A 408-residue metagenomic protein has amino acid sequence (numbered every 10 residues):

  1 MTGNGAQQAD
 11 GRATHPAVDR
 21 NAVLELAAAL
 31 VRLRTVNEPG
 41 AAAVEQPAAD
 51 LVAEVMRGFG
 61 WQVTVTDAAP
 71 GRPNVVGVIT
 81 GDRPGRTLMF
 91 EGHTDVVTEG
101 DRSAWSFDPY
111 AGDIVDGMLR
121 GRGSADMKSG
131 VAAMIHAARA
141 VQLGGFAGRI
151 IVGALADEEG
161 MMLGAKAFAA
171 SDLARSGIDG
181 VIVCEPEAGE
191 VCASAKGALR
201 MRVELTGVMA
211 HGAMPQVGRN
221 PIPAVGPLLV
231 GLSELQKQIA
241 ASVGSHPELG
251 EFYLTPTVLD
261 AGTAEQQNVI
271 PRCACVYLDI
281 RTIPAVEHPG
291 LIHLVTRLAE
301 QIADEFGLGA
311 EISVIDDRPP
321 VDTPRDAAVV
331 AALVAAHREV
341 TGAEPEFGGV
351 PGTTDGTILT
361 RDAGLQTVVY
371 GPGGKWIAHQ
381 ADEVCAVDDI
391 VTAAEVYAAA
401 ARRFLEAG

Functional and structural regions predicted by a protein language model:
M1-G11, V18, P186, A193 (+1 more regions): Metal-dependent amide/peptide-bond hydrolase catalytic core, centered on the "pita-bread" metallohydrolase fold
N4-R122, V141-A147, G364, G374: Acidic/His- and Gly-rich active-site-bordering loop/insert found across diverse amide/peptide-bond hydrolases
L24, Q46-D50, V131, I292-T296 (+1 more regions): Short, surface-exposed alpha-helical segments at coil->helix boundaries
F59, Q142-F146, A174-S176, Q301-G307 (+1 more regions): Short helix-capping segments at alpha-helix termini
E91-H93, G153-L155, I182-E185, E204-T206 (+1 more regions): Short beta-strand segments
E99-I114, I178, A193-L205, A335 (+1 more regions): Acidic-glycine-rich active-site phosphate/pyrophosphate-binding loop
D116-A125, A210-G212, E346: A short glycine/serine-rich beta->alpha loop
M127-R200, L405-G408: Acidic/histidine-rich catalytic neighborhood of metal-dependent amide-processing enzymes
